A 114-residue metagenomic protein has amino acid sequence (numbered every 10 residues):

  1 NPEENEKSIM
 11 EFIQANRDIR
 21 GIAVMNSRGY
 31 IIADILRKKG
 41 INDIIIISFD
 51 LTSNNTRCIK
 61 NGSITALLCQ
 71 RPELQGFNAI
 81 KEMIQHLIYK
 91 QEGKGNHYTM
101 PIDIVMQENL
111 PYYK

Functional and structural regions predicted by a protein language model:
N1-S53: Hydrophobic alpha-helical
A15, G62, H86-K90: Change "in soluble alpha/beta enzymes" to "in soluble alpha/beta proteins
S27, N54, L74-N78: Conserved active-site and cofactor/substrate-binding residues in soluble primary-metabolism enzymes
I41, N61-G62, T99: Short, well-ordered coil/turn elements that cap or connect secondary structure elements
T52-K60: Flexible loop/hinge segments that line or gate small-molecule binding clefts
N61-E73: Short beta-strand elements at the ligand-binding edges of bilobed clamshell
R71-K114: Hinge/cleft segment of the Venus flytrap/periplasmic-binding protein
